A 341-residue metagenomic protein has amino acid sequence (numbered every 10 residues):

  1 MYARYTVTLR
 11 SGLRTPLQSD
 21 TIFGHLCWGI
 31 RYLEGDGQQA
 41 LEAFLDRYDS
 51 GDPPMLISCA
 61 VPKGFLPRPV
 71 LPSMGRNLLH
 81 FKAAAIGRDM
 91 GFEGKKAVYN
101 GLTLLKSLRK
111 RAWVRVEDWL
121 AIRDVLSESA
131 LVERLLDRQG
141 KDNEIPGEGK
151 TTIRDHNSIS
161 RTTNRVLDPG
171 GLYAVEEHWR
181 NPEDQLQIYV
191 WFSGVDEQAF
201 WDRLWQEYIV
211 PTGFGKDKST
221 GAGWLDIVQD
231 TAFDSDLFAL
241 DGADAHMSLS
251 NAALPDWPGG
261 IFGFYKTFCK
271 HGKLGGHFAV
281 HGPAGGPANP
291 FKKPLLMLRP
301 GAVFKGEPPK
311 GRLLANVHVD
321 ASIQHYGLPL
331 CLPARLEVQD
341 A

Functional and structural regions predicted by a protein language model:
M1-A341: Conserved active-site/ligand-binding neighborhood in enzyme cores
